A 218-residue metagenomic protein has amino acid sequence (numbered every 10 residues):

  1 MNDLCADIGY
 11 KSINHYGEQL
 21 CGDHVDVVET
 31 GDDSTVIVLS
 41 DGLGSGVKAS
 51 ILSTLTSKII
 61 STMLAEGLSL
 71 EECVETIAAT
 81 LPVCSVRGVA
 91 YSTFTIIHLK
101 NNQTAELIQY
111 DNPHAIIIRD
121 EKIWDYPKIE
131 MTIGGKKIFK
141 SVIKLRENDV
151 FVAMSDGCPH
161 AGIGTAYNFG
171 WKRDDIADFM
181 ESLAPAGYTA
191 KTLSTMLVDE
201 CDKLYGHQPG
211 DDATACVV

Functional and structural regions predicted by a protein language model:
M1-L20: Regulatory cytosolic signal-relay segments
D3-A6, G31-S34, N101-T104, R146-N148: Beta-strand-turn-beta hairpins that frame and shape the catalytic cleft of phosphate-ester-processing enzymes
E18-G31, D125-I163: Acidic loop->beta-strand submotif enriched in PP2C/PPM serine/threonine phosphatases
H24-T80, K144, V152, G164-A177: Primarily the active-site beta-strand->alpha-helix module of PP2C/PPM metal-dependent phosphatases, and frequently
D41-G42, N112, V150-G157, D212: DG-centered beta-turn motif at the end of beta-strands
I51-E121, I138-F139, A186-V218: Catalytic core of PPM/PP2C metal-dependent serine/threonine phosphatase domains
I117-P127, N168: A short alpha->loop->secondary-structure connector
H160-E200, L204: Juxtadomain coupling helices with adjacent low-complexity linkers
